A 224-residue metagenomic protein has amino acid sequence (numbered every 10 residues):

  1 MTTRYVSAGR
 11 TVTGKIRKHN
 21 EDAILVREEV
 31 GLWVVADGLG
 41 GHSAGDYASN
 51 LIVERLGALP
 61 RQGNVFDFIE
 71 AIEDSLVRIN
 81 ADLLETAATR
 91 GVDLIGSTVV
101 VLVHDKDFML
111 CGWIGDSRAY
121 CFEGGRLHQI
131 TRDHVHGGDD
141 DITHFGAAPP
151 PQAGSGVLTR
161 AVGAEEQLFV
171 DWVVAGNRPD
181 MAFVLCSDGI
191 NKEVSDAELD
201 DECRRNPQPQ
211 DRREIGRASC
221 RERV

Functional and structural regions predicted by a protein language model:
M1-R223: PP2C/PPM-type serine/threonine phosphatase catalytic domain
